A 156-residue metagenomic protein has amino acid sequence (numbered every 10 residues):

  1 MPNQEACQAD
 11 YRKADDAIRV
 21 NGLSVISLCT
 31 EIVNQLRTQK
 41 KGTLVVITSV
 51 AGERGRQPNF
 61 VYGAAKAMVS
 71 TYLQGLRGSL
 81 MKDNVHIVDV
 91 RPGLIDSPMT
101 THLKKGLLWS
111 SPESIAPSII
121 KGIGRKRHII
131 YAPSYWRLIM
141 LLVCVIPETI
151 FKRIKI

Functional and structural regions predicted by a protein language model:
M1-D15, P58: Conserved mid-core segment of classical short-chain dehydrogenase/reductases
C29, A65: Active-site helix of classical SDR
S49: Residue(s) in the substrate-gating loop at a strand-loop-helix junction that position the organic substrate next
R54, G75-H86: Active-site-adjacent segment of SDR/Rossmann-fold oxidoreductases
R54-F60: Active-site loop immediately N-terminal to the catalytic Tyr-X3-Lys motif of short-chain dehydrogenase/reductase
D89, K104-L141: C-terminal helical subdomain
P92-H102: Short, flexible catalytic-loop segment of classical short-chain dehydrogenase/reductase
